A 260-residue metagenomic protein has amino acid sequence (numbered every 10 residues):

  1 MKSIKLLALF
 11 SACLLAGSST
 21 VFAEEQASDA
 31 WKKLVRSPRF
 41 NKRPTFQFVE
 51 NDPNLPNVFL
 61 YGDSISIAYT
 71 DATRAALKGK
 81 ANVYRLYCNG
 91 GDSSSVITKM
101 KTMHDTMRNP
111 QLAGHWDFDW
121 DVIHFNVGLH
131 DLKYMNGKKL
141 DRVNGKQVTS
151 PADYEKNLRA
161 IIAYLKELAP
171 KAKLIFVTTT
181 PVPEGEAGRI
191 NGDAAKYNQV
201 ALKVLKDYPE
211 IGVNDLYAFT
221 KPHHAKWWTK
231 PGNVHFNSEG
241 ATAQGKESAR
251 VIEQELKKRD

Functional and structural regions predicted by a protein language model:
M1, K101-D260: Alpha-helical cap/lid subdomain in secreted, periplasmic, or secretory-pathway luminal O-acyl-processing enzymes
M1-A8: Bacterial N-terminal signal peptides that target proteins for export
A8-S18: Bacterial N-terminal signal peptides
G17, K78, I252-E253: A short hydrophobic/aromatic micro-motif that marks alpha-helical segments and, especially, helix-coil
V21-E25: Boundary at the C-terminal end of the N-terminal hydrophobic targeting segment
K32-K156: Conserved SGNH/GDSL esterase-like catalytic core that processes O-acyl groups on lipids and polysaccharides
